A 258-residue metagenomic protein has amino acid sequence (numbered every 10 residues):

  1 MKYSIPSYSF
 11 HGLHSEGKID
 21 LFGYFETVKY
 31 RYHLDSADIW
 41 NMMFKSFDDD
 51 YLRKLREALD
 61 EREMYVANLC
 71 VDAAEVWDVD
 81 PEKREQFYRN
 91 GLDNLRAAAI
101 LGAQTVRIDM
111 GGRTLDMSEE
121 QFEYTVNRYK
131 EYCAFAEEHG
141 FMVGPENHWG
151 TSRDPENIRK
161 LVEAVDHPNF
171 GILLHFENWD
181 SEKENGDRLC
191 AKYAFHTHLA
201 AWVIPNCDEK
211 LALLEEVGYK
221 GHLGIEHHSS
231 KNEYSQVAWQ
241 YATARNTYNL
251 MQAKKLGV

Functional and structural regions predicted by a protein language model:
M1-H33, D60, G102, T151-L174 (+1 more regions): Histidine-acidic metal/acid-base catalytic patches
M1-L13, V66-D78, G111-R113: N-terminal small/glycine-rich loop or linker at the start of catalytic domains across soluble metabolic enzymes
S9-H11, I39-N41, D78-D80, D116-S118 (+2 more regions): A short, structure-level motif marking secondary-structure boundaries and short turns
H11-G12, N41-S46, A73-V76, G112-L115 (+3 more regions): Short histidine/acidic/glycine/proline-rich micro-motifs that form metal- and phosphate-coordinating active-site loops
E16, E26, R53, A58-Y65 (+2 more regions): Active-site acidic/histidine proton-transfer and metal-coordination neighborhood in alpha/beta enzyme cores
I19, M43-L52, Q86: Aromatic- and glycine-enriched glycan-recognition loops and surfaces that form the carbohydrate-binding subsites
V28-S46: N-terminal substrate-binding region of glycoside hydrolase catalytic domains
S36-D38, N68-C70, R107, G144 (+3 more regions): Conserved beta-strand positions in the central sheet of alpha/beta enzyme cores
